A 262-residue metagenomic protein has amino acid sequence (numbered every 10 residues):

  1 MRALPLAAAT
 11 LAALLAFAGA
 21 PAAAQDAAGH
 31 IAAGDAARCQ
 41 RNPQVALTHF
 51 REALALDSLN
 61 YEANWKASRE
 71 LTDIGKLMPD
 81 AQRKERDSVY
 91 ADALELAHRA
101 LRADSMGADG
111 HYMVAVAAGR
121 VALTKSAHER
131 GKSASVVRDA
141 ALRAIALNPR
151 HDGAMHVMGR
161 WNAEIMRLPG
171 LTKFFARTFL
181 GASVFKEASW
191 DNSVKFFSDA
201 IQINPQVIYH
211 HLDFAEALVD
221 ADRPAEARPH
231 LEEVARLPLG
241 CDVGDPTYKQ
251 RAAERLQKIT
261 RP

Functional and structural regions predicted by a protein language model:
M1-L4: Positively charged n-region of N-terminal signal peptides that target proteins for export
A7-A18: Bacterial N-terminal signal peptides
A18-Q25: Boundary at the C-terminal end of the N-terminal hydrophobic targeting segment
A33-H49, L59, R69-M106, M113-R150 (+2 more regions): Short coil/linker segments at helix-helix boundaries
I208-P246, Q250: C-terminal/domain-terminus segments
